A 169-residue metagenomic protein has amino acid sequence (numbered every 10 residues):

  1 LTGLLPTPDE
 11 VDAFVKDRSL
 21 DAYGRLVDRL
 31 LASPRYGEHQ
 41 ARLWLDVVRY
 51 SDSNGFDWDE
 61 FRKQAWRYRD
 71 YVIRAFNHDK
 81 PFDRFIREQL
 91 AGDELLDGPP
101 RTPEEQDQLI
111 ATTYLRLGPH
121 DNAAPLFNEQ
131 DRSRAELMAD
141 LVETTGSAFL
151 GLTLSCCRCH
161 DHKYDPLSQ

Functional and structural regions predicted by a protein language model:
L1-Q169: Short, structured secondary-structure elements that scaffold catalytic or ligand/cofactor-binding regions
